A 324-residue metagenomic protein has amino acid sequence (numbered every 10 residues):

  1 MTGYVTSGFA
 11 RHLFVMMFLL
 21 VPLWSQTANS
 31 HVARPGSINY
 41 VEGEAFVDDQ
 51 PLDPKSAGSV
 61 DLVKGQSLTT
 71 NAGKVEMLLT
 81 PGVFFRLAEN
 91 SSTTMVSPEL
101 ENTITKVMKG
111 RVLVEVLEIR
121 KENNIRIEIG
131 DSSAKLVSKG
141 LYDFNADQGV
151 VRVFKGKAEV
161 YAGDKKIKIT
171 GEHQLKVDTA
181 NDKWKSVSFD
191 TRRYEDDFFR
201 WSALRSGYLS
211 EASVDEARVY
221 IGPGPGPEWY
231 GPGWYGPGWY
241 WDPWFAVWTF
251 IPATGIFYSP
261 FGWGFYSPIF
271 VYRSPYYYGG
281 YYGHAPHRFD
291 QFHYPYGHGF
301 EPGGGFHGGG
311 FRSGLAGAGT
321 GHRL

Functional and structural regions predicted by a protein language model:
M1-A10: N-terminal secretory signal peptides that target proteins for export/translocation
R11-P22: Bacterial N-terminal signal peptides
P22-A28, G233-P237: A short, compositionally biased domain-edge/stem linker segment
Q26-G222: Flexible, surface-exposed loop/linker segments and immediately adjacent secondary-structure boundaries
V187-H307: Low-complexity segments
Y296-L324: Extracytoplasmic low-complexity, disordered linker/stalk tracts in cell-surface/secreted proteins
